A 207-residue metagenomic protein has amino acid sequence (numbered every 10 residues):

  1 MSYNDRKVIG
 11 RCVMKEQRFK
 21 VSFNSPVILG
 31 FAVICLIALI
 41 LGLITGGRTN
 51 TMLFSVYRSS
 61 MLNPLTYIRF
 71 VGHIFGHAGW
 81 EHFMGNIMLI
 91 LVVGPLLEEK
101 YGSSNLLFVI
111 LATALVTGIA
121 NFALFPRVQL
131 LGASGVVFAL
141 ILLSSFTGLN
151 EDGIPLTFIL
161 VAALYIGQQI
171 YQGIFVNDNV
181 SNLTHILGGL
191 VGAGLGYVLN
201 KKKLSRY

Functional and structural regions predicted by a protein language model:
S2-Y207: A detector for small-residue-rich transmembrane helices and their helix-helix packing motifs
